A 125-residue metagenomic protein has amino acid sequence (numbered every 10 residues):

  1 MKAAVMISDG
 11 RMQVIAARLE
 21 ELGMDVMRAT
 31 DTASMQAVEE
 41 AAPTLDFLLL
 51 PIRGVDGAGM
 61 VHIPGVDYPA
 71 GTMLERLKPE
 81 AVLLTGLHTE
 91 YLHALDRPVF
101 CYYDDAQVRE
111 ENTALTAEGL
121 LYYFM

Functional and structural regions predicted by a protein language model:
M1-K2, T44-L45, P79-E80: A general structural motif
A3, D25-M27, V99: Hydrophobic anchor at the start of a short beta-strand that flanks the dinucleotide cofactor-binding loop
A4-V14, L19, F124-M125: Glycine-rich adenosine-cofactor-binding loop
M6-S8, D31, G86: Cofactor-binding loop segments of dinucleotide-utilizing enzymes, especially the Rossmann-like FAD- and NAD(P)+-binding
V14, R18, M35-V38, L83-T85: Metallocofactor- and cofactor-centric catalytic cores in central/energy metabolism, strongly enriched
L22-M35: NAD(P)-binding Rossmann-fold cofactor-contacting core
T32-T44: Short acidic low-complexity segments
L49-M125: Glycine/serine-rich phosphate-binding loop and adjoining beta1-alpha1 elements at the start of nucleotide-handling
